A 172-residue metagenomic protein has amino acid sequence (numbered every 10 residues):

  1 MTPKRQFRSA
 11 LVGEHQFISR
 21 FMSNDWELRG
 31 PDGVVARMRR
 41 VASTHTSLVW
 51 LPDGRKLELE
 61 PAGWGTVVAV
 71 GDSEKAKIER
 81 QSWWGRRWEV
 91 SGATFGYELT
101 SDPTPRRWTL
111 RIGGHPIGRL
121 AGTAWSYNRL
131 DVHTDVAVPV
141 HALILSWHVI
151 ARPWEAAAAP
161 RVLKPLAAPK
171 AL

Functional and structural regions predicted by a protein language model:
M1-L172: Intrinsically disordered, low-complexity proline/glycine-rich segments
